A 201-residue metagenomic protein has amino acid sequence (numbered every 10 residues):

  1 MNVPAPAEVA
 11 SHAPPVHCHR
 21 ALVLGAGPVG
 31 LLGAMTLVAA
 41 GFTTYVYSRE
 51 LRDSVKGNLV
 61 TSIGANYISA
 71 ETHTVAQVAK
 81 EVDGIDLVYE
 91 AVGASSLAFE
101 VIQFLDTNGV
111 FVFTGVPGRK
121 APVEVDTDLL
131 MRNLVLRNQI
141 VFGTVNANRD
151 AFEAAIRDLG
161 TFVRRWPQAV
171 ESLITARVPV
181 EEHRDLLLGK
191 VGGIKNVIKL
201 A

Functional and structural regions predicted by a protein language model:
M1, L51, E71-H73, V92-G93 (+3 more regions): Short beta->alpha linker loops
M1-T72: Mid-domain Rossmann-like dinucleotide-binding core that forms the NAD(H)/NADP(H) cofactor-binding site
N2, A13, A40, I63 (+4 more regions): Change "in soluble alpha/beta enzymes" to "in soluble alpha/beta proteins
H12-H17, S54, N58-Q139: Glycine-rich cofactor phosphate-binding loops and adjacent beta1-alpha1 units of small-molecule cofactor enzyme domains
P15, Y45-S62, V116-L129, G160-V178 (+1 more regions): Short, charged helix-to-loop "capping" segments that act as catalytic/coupling loops
L22-A26, Y45-R49, I68, D86-E90 (+3 more regions): Glycine- and other small-residue-rich loops at beta-strand/loop junctions that grip anionic moieties
V75-V78, A121-L173: C-terminal substrate-binding/catalytic core of Rossmann-like NAD(P)-dependent dehydrogenases/reductases
F99, R149-A201: C-terminal hydrophobic helical "lid"/dimerization subdomain of Rossmann-like NAD(P)H-dependent oxidoreductases
